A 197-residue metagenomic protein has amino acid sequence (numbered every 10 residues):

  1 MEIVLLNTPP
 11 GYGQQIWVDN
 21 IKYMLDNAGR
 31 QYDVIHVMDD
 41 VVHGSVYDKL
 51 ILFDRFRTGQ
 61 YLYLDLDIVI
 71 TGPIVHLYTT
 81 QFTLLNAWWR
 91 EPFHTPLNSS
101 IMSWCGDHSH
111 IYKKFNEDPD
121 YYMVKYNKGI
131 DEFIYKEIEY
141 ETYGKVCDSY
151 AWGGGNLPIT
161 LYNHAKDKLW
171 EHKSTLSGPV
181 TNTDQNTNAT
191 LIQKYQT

Functional and structural regions predicted by a protein language model:
M1-V46, R57, G106, N163-T197: N-terminal anchoring/stem segment of glycosyltransferases
V4, S100-M102, T160: Conserved hydrophobic/aromatic positions in well-ordered beta-strands
Q14, E91-N98, G155, W170: Short, charged, surface-exposed secondary-structure boundary motifs
D19, Y47, I51, K128-K136: A structural signal for well-ordered alpha-helical segments within the folded catalytic domains of diverse enzymes
R30-D39, Y61-D67, Q81-N86, T142-K145 (+1 more regions): Short, hydrophobic beta-strand segments that form beta-sheet elements in well-ordered domains
D40-S45, P92, S149-N156: A short acidic, often aromatic-flanked loop/helix-cap motif at beta-alpha or helix-coil junctions that lines enzyme
S45-P96, S103-G106: GT-A fold catalytic core of metal-dependent nucleotide-sugar glycosyltransferases, centered on the diacidic
C105-T197: Catalytic core and acceptor-binding pocket of nucleotide-sugar-dependent glycosyltransferases
